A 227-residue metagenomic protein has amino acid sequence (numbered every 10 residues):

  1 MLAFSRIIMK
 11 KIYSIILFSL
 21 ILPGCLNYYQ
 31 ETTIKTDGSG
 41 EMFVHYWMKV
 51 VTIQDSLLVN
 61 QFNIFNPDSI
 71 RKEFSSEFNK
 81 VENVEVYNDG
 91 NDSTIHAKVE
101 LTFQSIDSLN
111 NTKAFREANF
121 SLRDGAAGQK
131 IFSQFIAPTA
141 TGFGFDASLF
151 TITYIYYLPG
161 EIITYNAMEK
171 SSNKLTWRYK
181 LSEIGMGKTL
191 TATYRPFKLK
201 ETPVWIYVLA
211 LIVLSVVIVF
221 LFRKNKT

Functional and structural regions predicted by a protein language model:
L2-I12, R223-T227: Positively charged n-region of N-terminal signal peptides that target proteins for export
P23-G24: C-terminal motif of bacterial Sec signal peptides marking the signal peptidase cleavage site
Y28, K35, D68-K80: Extended interaction-bearing regions that mediate binding to partners or small molecules
Y28-Y46: One face of beta-strands
K35-D37, K49-V51, P159: Short coil/turn motifs at secondary-structure junctions
K49-S75, G142-G144: Post-signal-peptide N-terminal segment of Sec-exported extracytoplasmic proteins
E73-T227: Mature, soluble, non-transmembrane domains
